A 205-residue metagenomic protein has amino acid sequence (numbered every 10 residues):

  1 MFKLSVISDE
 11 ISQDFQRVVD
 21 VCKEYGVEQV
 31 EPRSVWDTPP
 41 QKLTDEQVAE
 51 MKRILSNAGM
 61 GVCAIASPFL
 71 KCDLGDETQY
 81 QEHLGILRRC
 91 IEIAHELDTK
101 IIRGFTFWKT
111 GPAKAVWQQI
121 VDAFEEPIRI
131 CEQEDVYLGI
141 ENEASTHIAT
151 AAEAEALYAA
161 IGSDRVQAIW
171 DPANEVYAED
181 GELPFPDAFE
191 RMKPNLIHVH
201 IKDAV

Functional and structural regions predicted by a protein language model:
M1-T99, E125, E132, S163 (+2 more regions): N-terminal pre-domain/capping segments
L4, Q29-R33, I65, E125-V205: Acidic/histidine-rich catalytic cores of soluble enzymes
E10-R17, K109-Q118: Generic structural signal for short, solvent-exposed loop/turn connectors between secondary structure elements
I11, V35, F107-G111, S145 (+1 more regions): Short coil/turn motifs at secondary-structure junctions
T38-P40, K71-D73, K109-P112, A144-I148 (+1 more regions): Short, small-residue-enriched loops and turns at beta-alpha junctions that line or gate enzyme active sites
L43-E50, Y80-R88, V116-E125, A151-E155 (+1 more regions): Charged helix-capping and loop-helix junction motifs
S67-L70, F105-F107, D203: Short loop/turn segments at strand-loop or loop-helix junctions that form parts of catalytic or ligand-binding pockets
A94-K114, E134-E143: Active-site groove signature of glycoside hydrolases
